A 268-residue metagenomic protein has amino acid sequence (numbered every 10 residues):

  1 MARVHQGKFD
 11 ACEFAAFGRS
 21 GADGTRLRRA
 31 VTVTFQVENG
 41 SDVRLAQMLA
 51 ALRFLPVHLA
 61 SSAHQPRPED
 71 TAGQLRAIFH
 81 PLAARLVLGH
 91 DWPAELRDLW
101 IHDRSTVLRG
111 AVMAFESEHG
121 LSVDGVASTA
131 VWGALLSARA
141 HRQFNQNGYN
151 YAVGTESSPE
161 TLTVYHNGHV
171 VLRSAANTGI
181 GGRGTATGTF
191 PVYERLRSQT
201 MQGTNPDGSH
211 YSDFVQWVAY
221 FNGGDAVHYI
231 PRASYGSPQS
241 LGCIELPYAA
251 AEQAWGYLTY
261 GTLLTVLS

Functional and structural regions predicted by a protein language model:
M1-S209: Cell-envelope/ECM-targeting effectors and their regulatory/trafficking segments
N145-N147, G184-T187, T200-S268: Exported/periplasmic cell-wall-interacting domains
